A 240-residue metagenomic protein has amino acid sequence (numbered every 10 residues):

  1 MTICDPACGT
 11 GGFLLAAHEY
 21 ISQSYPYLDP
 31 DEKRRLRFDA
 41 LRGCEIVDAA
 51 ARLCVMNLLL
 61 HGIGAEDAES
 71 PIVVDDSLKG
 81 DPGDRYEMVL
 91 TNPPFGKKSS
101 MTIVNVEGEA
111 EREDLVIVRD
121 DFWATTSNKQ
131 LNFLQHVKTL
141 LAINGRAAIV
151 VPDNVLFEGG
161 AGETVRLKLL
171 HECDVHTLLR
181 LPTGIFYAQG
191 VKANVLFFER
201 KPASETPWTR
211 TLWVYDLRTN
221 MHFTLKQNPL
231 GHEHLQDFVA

Functional and structural regions predicted by a protein language model:
M1-K33, C44, A50: Class I S-adenosyl-L-methionine
D5, E45, D76, E87 (+1 more regions): Acidic active-site catalytic centers that drive phospho-/nucleotidyl reactions and related ester hydrolyses
A17, C54, L196: Residue-level signature of catalytic and energy-coupling elements of molecular machines, predominantly ATP/GTP-dependent
E19-Y27, M56, L60-G64, T139 (+1 more regions): Conserved helix-loop functional segments at active or binding sites
D31-L36, I63-A65, K168-H171: Short, conserved catalytic or adaptor-binding loops enriched in Gly and charged residues
D39-R42: Short beta-strand element of Class I
I46-D84: S-adenosyl-L-methionine
K79-A240: A conserved structural/catalytic subdomain of Rossmann-like adenosyl-cofactor enzymes
